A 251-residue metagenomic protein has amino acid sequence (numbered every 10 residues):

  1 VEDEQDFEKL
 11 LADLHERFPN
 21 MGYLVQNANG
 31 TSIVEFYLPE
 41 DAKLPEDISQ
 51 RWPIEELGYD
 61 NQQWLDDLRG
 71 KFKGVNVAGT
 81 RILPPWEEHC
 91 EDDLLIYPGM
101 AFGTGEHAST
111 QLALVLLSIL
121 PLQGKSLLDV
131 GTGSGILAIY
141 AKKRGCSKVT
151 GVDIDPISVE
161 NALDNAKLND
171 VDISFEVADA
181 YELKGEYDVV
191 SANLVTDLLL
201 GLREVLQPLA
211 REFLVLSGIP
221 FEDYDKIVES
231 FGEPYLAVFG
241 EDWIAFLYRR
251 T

Functional and structural regions predicted by a protein language model:
V1-H89: N-terminal auxiliary segments of SAM/dcSAM-dependent transferases
P19-N20, C146, A210-R211: A structural motif
G22, P53-E55, R81, S126 (+3 more regions): Conserved beta-strand segments of alpha/beta enzyme cores
Q50-Y59, D92-I96, S230-V238: Active-site regions of enzymes building and remodeling cell-envelope glycoconjugates
Q62-L122: SAM-dependent Rossmann-like transferase core, predominantly class I methyltransferases with a strong bias toward
D92, S126, D188-V189: Structural motif
M100, T104-E182: Conserved SAM/SAH cofactor-binding pocket of Class I
V115, I154-R250: S-adenosylmethionine
